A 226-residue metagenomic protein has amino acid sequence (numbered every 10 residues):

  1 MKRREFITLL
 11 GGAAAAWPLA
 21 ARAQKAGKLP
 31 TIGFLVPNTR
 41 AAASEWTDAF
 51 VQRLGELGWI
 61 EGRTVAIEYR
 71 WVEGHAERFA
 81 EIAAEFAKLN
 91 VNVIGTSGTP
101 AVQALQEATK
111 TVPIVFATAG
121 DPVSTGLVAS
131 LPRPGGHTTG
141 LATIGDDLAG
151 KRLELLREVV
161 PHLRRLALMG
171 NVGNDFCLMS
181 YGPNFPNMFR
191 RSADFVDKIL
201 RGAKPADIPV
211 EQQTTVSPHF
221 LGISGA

Functional and structural regions predicted by a protein language model:
M1-A226: Short hydrophobic alpha-helices and adjacent helix-cap/hinge residues
